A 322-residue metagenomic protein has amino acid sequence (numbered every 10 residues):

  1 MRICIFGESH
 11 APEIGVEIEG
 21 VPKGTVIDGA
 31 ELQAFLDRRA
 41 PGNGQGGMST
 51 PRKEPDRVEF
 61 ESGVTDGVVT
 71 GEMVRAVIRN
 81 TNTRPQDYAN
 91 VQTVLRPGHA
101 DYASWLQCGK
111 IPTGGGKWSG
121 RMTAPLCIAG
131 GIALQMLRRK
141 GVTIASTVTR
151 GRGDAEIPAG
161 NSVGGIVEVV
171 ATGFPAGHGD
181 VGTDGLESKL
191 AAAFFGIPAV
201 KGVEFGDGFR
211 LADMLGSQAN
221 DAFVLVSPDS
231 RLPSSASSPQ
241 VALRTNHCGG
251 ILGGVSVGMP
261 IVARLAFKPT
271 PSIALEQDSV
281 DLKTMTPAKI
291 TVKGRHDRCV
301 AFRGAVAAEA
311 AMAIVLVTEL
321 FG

Functional and structural regions predicted by a protein language model:
M1-V226, P239-G322: Generic N-terminal targeting/processing segments that precede catalytic cores or assembly contacts
P228-S230: Intrinsic, low-complexity polybasic segments
P233: Short polybasic linear motifs
